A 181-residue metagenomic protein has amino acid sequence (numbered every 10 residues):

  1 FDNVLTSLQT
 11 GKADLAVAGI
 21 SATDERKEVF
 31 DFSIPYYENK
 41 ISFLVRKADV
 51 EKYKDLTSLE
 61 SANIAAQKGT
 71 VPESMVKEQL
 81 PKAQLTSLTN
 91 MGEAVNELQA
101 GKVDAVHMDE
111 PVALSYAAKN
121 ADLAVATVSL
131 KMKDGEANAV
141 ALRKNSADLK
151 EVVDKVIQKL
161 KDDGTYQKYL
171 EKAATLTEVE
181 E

Functional and structural regions predicted by a protein language model:
F1-S58, K131-M132: Acidic, polar ligand-binding/catalytic clefts
F1-T6, E51, T86-A100, P111 (+1 more regions): Short helix-initiation/N-cap motifs at beta->coil->alpha
L8-Q9, L59, L98-Q99, V140 (+1 more regions): Hydrophobic residues within well-ordered alpha-helices
I20-V29, M75-E78, Q99, D104-D134: A ligand-binding cleft/hinge motif common to bilobed small-molecule-binding domains
E38-V45, E110, L114-Q158, A174-E181: Periplasmic-binding protein-like
K47-D55, T86, N145-E151: Short helix-loop capping/hinge motifs at secondary-structure junctions, enriched in acidic/polar residues
L56-G69: Short loop->beta-strand "edge-of-pocket" segments that line small-molecule binding or catalytic clefts across diverse
V71-T86, A124-S129, I157-E181: Ligand-binding clefts/hinges and TM-proximal coupling segments of bilobed small-molecule sensing domains
